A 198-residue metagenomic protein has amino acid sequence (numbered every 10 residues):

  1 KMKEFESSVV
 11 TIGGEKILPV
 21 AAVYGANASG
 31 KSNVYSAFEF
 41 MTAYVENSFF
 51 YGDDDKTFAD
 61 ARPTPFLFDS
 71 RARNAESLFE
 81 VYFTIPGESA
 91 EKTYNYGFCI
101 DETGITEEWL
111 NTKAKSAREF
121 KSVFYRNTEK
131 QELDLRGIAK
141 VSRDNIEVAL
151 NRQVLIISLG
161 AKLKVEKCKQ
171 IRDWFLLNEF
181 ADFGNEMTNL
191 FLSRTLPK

Functional and structural regions predicted by a protein language model:
K1-F40, E46: Pre-Walker A-like glycine/lysine-rich segment at the N-terminus of P-loop NTPase domains
E4-S7, F68-S70, E107, L159: Generic structural "secondary-structure junction" signal
V9-T11, Y51-G52, F58, A117 (+1 more regions): General N-terminal targeting signals
G14-K16, S36-N95, D101-E102: Conserved P-loop NTP-binding catalytic core
K16, G25, D53-D55, A114-S116 (+1 more regions): Short C-terminal domain-edge/linker segments immediately following a structured domain
A21, F50-G52, R126-N127: Short, surface-exposed, polar/charged, turn-prone segments marking secondary-structure boundaries
A21, F79, L155: A broad, low-specificity signal marking well-ordered, structured residues that form hydrophobic/aromatic
E91-K198: Electropositive, glycine-dotted interaction segments that contact anionic polymers or phosphate-rich ligands
